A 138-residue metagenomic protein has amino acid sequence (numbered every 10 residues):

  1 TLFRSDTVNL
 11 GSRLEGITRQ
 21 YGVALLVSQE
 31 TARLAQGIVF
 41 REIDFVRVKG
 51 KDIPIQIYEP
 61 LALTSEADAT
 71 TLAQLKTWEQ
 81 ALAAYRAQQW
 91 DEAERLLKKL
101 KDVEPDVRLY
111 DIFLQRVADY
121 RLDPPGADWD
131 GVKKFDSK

Functional and structural regions predicted by a protein language model:
T1-L2: Short, small-residue-biased leader/transition segments that mark boundaries at the very start of proteins
G11, T18-E92, K98-L100, E104-L109 (+1 more regions): Cytosolic regulatory/linker segments at or just downstream of nucleotide-handling modules in signal-transduction
G126-K138: Intrinsically disordered, low-complexity, charge-biased linker/tail regions
